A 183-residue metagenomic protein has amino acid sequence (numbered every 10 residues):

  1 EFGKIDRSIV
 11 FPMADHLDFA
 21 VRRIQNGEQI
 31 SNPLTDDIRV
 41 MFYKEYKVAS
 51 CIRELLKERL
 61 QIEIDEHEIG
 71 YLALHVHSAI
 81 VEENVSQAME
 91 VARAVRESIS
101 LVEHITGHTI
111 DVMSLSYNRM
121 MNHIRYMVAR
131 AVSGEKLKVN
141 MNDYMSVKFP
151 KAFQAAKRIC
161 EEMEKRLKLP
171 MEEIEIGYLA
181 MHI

Functional and structural regions predicted by a protein language model:
E1-I183: A cross-family "folded-core" feature that marks the main globular domain of proteins
